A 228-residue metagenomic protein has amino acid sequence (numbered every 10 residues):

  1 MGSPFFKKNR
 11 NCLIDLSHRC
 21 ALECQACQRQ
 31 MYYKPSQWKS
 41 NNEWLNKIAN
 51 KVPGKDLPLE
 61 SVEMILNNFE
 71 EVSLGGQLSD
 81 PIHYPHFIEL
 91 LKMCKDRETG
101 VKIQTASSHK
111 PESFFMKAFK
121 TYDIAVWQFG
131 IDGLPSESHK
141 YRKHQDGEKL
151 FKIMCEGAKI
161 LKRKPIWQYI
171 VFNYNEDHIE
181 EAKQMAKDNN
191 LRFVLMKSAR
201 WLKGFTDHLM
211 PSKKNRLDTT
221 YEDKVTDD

Functional and structural regions predicted by a protein language model:
M1-V126, E137-E148, K152, N189 (+1 more regions): Conserved alpha-helical substructure of the radical SAM core
N67-G75, G100-Q104, D123-I131, E148-D227: Conserved C-terminal portion of the radical SAM core fold that forms the substrate/S-adenosylmethionine-binding
L134: Conserved nucleotide-binding/hydrolysis micro-motifs of P-loop NTPases
